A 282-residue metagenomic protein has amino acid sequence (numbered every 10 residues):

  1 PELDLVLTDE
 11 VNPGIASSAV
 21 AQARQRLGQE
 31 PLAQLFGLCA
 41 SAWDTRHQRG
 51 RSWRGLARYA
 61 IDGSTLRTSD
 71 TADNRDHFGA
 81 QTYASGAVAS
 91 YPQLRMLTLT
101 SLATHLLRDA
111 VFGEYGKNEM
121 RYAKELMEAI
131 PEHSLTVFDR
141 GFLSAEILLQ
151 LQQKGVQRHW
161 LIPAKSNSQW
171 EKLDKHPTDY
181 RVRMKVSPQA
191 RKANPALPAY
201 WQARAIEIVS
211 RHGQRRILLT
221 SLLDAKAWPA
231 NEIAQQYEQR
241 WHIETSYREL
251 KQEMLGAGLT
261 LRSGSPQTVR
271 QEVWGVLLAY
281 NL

Functional and structural regions predicted by a protein language model:
P1, R24-L27, Q34-G37, R54-G55 (+2 more regions): Single, function-defining residue in the core of a domain
P1-N12: DNA-recognition alpha helix
E10-L27: Major-groove recognition helix of helix-turn-helix-like DNA-binding domains
E10-N12, G50, V88: Short secondary-structure boundary/capping segments within folded domains
A16, A60-I61: Noncatalytic, basic helical substrate-engagement surface that gates or grips nucleic-acid strands
S41-Q48: A short, well-structured juxtamembrane/interface segment
